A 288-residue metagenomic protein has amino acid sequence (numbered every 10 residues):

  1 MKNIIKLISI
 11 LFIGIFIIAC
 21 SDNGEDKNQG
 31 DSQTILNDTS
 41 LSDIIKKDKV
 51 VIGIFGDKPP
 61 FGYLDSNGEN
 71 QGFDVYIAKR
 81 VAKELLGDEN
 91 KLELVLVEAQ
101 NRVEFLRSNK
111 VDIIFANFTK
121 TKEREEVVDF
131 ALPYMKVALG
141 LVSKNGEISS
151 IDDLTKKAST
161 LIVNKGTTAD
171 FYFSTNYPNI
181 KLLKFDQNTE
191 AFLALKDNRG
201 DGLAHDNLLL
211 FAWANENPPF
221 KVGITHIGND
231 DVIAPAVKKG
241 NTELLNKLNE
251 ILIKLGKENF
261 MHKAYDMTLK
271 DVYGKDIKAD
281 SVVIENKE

Functional and structural regions predicted by a protein language model:
F16-A19: C-terminal motif of bacterial Sec signal peptides marking the signal peptidase cleavage site
S21, Q29-I35, Y76, R80-E84 (+3 more regions): Extended ligand-binding regions for polar small-molecule ligands
N28-F115: Extracytoplasmic small-molecule ligand-binding "clamshell" domains of the periplasmic binding protein/Venus flytrap
N37, L92-E104, I148-S149, L183-L193 (+2 more regions): Short helix-initiation/N-cap motifs at beta->coil->alpha
D48-I54, Q71, D152-A169: Short loop->beta-strand "edge-of-pocket" segments that line small-molecule binding or catalytic clefts across diverse
G56, M135-N145, N207, F211-I253 (+1 more regions): Periplasmic-binding protein-like
K79, K91-T155, K221: Acidic, polar ligand-binding/catalytic clefts
N101, F118-E126, Y172-T175, K196-D230: A ligand-binding cleft/hinge motif common to bilobed small-molecule-binding domains
